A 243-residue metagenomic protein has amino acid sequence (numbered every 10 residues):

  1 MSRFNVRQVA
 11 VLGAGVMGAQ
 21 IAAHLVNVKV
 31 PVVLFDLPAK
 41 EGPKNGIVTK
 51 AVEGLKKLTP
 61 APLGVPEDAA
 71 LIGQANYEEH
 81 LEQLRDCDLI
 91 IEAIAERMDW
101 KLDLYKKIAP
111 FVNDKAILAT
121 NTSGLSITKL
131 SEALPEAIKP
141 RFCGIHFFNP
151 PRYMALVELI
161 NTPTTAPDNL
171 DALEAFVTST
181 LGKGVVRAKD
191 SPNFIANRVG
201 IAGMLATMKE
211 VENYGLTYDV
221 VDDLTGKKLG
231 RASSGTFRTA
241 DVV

Functional and structural regions predicted by a protein language model:
M1-K57, F111: NAD(P)+-binding Rossmann beta1-loop-alpha1 motif at the extreme N-terminus of oxidoreductases
N5-Q8, A69, C87, K115: Phosphate-coordination loops involved in phosphoryl transfer and adenosine-cofactor binding
P31-D88, M98-D99, D103, L134-E136: Conserved N-terminal Rossmann-fold NAD(P) cofactor-binding segment
E53, K57-P60, P110-N113, A175-K183 (+2 more regions): Generic secondary-structure signature for well-ordered alpha-helical cores
I91: N-terminal Rossmann-like NAD(P) cofactor-binding module of classical short-chain dehydrogenase/reductase
I94-A95, S123: Short glycine-/small-residue-rich Rossmann-like dinucleotide-binding loops
L102-L156, N161-E174: Rossmann-fold NAD(P)-binding glycine/threonine-rich loop
I160, V186-V243: Substrate-binding/catalytic subdomain of NAD(P)-dependent oxidoreductase enzymes
